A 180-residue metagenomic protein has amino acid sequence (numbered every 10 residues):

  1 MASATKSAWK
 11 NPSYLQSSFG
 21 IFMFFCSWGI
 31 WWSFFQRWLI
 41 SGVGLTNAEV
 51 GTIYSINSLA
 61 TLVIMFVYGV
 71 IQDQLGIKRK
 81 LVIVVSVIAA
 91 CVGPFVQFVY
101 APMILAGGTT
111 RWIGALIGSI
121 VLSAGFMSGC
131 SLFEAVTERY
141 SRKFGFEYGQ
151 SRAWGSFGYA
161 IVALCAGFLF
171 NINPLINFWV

Functional and structural regions predicted by a protein language model:
A4-T61: Helix-loop boundary and gating motifs at the non-cytosolic
L45-I56, F146-S156, L175-W179: Loop-to-transmembrane helix entry
S58-F66, Y159-A160, L164: Residue-level signature of mid-helix packing/kink "hotspots" within the transmembrane helices of 12-pass Major
V63-I77, L169-N171: Helix-to-loop junctions at the C-terminal end of transmembrane segments in multipass secondary transporters
D73-V87: Cytoplasmic membrane-interface "Motif A"-like loop-to-helix N-cap segments of 12-TM Major Facilitator Superfamily
V87-T109: C-terminal ends and interior cores of transmembrane alpha-helices in multi-pass membrane transporters/permeases
G118-W154: Cytoplasmic helix-loop-helix junction between adjacent transmembrane helices in 12-TM secondary transporters
S156-V180: Helix-loop-helix hairpin linking two adjacent transmembrane segments in secondary transporters
